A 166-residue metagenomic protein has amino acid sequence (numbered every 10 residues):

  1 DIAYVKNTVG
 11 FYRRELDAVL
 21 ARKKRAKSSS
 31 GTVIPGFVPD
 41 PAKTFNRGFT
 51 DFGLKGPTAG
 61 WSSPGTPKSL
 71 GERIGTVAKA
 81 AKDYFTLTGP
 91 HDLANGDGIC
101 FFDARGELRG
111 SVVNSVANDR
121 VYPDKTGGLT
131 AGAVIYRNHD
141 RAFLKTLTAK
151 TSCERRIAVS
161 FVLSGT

Functional and structural regions predicted by a protein language model:
D1-T166: Surface-exposed amphipathic alpha-helical tracts and adjacent flexible/coil segments at the periphery of soluble enzymes
